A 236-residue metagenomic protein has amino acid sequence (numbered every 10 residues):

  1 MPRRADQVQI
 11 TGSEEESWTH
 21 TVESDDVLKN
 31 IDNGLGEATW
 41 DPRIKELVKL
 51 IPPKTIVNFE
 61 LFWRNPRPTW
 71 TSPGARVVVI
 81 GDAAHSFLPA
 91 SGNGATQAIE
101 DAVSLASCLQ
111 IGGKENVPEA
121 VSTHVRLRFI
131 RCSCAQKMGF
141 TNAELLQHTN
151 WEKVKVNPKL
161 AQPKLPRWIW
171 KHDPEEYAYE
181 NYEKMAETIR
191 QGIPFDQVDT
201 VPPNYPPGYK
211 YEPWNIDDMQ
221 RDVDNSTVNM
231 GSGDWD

Functional and structural regions predicted by a protein language model:
M1-D236: FAD-dependent flavoprotein oxygenase/oxidase catalytic domain
